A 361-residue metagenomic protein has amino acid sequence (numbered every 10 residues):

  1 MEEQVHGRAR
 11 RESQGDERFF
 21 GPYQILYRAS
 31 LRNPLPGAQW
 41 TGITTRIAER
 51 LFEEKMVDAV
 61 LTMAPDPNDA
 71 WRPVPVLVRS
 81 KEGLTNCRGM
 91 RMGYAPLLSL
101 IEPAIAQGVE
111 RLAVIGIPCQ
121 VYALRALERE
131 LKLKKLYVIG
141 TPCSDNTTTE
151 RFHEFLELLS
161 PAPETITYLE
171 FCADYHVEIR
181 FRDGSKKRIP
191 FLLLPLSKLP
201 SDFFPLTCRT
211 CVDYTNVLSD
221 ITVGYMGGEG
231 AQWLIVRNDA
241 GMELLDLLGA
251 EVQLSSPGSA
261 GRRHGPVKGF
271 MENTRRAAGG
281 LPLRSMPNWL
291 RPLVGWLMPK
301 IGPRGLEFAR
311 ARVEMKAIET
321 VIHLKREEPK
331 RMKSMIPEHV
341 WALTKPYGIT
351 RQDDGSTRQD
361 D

Functional and structural regions predicted by a protein language model:
M1, C119, C208-C211: Short cysteine clusters
M1-R46, R50-M56, R304-R331, E338 (+1 more regions): N-terminal extension/subdomain marker
W40-I43, P67, V114-L124, D145-T147: Gly/Ser/Thr-rich loops at beta-strand to alpha-helix junctions that form or flank small-molecule/cofactor-binding
V57-D58, E164-G355, D361: Long, compositionally biased charged/polar accessory segments in the mid-to-C-terminal portions of proteins
R72-S99: Glycine-rich phosphate-binding "P-loop"
G89-P103, S144-E164: Active-site glycine-rich loop that binds ribose-phosphate moieties when present
A106, R125-Y137, L156-S160: Short, surface-exposed basic-aromatic patches at helix termini and helix-loop junctions that form
Y137-E157, S256-P266: Short, flexible loop segments at boundaries between secondary-structure elements
